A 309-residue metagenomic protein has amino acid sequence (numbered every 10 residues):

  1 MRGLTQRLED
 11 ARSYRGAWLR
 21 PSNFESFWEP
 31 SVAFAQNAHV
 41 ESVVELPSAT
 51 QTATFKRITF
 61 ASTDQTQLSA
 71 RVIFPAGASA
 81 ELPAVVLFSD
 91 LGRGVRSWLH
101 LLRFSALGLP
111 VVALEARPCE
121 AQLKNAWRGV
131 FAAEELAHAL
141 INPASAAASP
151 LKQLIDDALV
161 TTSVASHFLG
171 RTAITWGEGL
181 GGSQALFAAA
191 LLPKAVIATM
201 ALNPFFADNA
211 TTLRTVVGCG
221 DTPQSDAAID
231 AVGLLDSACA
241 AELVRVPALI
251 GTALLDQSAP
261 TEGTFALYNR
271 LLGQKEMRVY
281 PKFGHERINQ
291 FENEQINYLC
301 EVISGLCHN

Functional and structural regions predicted by a protein language model:
M1-A53, H308-N309: N-terminal targeting or regulatory segments adjacent to alpha/beta-hydrolase or S9 domains
R57, T63-A76: A short loop-to-beta-strand scaffold at the N-terminal edge of the catalytic core in hydrolase folds
A70-F74, A80-L91: Short beta-strand element of the alpha/beta-hydrolase
R96, L101-R103, L109-I155, T211-L213: Cap/lid segment of the alpha/beta-hydrolase catalytic domain
F168-G179: Alpha/beta-hydrolase fold nucleophile elbow
G182-D230, V279, R287: Hydrolase active-site cap/lid region
A210-R270: The feature captures the conserved acid-bearing segment of alpha/beta-hydrolase catalytic domains
F265-N309: C-terminal catalytic histidine-bearing segment of alpha/beta-hydrolase fold enzymes
